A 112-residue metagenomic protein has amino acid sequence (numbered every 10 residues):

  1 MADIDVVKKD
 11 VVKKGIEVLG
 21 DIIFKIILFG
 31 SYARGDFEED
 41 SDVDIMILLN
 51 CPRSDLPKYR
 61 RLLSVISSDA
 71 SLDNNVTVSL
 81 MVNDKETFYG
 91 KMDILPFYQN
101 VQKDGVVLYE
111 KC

Functional and structural regions predicted by a protein language model:
M1-K25, R34-E39, N50-C112: Catalytic core of pol beta-like nucleotidyltransferases
S31: Conserved H-loop
D44-L48: Short beta-strand->loop micro-motif that forms the acidic, two-metal-ion catalytic signature in nucleotide-processing
